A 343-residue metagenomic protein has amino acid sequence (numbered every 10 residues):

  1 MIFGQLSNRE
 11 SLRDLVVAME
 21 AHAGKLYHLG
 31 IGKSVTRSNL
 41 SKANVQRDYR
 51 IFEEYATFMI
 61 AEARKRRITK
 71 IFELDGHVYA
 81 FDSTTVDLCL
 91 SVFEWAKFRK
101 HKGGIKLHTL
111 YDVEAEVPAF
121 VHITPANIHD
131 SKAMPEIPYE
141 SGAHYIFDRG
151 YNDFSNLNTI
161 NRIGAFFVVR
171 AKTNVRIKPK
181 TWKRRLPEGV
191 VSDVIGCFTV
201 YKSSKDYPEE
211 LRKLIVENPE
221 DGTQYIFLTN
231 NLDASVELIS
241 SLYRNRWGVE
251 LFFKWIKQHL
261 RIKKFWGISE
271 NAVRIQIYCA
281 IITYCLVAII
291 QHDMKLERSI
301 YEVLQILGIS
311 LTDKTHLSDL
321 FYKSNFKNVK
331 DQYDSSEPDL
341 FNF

Functional and structural regions predicted by a protein language model:
M1-D14, R47, E54-F58, E73-H77 (+2 more regions): Single, function-defining residue in the core of a domain
S11-L29: DNA-recognition alpha helix
K25, Y49-E53, E62: Short helix C-cap/helix-to-loop transition motifs enriched in small/turn-promoting residues
H28-R47: Major-groove recognition helix of helix-turn-helix-like DNA-binding domains
M59-R67: Primarily marks folded extracellular/lumenal domains of secretory and cell-surface proteins
K70: P-loop NTPase switch module centered on the Walker A-proximal segment
A96: A glycine- and small-aliphatic-rich helix-loop capping segment at beta-alpha/alpha-beta transitions that lines
